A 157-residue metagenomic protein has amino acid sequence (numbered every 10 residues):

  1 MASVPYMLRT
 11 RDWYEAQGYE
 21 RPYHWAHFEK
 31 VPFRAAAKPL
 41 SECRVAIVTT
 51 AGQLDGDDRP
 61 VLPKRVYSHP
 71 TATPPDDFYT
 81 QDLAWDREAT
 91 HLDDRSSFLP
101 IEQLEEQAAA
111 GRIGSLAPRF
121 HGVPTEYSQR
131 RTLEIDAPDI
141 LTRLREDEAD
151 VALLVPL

Functional and structural regions predicted by a protein language model:
M1-L157: An N-terminal assembly and electron-transfer interface module characteristic of large anaerobic redox and radical
